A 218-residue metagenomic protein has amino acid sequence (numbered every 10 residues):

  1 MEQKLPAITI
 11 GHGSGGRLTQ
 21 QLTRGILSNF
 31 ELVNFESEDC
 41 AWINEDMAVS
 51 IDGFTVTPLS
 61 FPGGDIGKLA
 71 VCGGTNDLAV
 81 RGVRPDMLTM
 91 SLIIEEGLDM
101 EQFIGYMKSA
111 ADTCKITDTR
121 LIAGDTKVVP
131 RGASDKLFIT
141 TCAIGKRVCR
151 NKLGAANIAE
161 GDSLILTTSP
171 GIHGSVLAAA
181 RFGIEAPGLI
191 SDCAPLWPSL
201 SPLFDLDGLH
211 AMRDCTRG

Functional and structural regions predicted by a protein language model:
M1-G218: Helix-biased detector of long, well-ordered alpha-helical tracts
